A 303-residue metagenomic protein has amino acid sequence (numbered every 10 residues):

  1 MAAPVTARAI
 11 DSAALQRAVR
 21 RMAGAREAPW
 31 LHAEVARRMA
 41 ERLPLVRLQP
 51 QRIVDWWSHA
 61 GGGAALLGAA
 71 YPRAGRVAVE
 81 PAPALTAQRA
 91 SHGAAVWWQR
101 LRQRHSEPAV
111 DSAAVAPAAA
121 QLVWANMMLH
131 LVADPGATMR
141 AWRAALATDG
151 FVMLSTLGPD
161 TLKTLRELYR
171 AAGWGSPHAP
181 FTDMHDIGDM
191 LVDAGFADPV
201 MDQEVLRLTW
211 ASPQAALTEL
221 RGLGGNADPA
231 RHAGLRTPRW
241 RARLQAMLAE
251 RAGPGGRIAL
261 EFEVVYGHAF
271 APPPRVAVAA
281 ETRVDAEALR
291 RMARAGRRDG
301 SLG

Functional and structural regions predicted by a protein language model:
M1-Q51: Class I SAM-dependent methyltransferase Rossmann-like catalytic core, especially the SAM/SAH-binding loop
E41-P117, L122, A137: Class I SAM-dependent methyltransferase SAM/SAH-binding core
A82, L129, T156-D160: Short glycine-enriched loops at secondary-structure junctions
A113-P117, W142, G175: Catalytic cores of nucleotide-enabled group-transfer and carboxylate-activating enzymes in metabolic and assembly-line
A120-G136, R140: A short SAM/SAH-binding and catalytic strip from SAM-dependent methyltransferases
G136-F151: A short glycine-rich, Lys/Arg-flanked "PGG" loop and its adjoining helix->strand segment in the class I
M153-A215, L223-T237: Conserved catalytic/acceptor-binding region of the Class I
Q214-G303: C-terminal lobe and adjacent flexible extensions of AdoMet/dcAdoMet transferase-like proteins
